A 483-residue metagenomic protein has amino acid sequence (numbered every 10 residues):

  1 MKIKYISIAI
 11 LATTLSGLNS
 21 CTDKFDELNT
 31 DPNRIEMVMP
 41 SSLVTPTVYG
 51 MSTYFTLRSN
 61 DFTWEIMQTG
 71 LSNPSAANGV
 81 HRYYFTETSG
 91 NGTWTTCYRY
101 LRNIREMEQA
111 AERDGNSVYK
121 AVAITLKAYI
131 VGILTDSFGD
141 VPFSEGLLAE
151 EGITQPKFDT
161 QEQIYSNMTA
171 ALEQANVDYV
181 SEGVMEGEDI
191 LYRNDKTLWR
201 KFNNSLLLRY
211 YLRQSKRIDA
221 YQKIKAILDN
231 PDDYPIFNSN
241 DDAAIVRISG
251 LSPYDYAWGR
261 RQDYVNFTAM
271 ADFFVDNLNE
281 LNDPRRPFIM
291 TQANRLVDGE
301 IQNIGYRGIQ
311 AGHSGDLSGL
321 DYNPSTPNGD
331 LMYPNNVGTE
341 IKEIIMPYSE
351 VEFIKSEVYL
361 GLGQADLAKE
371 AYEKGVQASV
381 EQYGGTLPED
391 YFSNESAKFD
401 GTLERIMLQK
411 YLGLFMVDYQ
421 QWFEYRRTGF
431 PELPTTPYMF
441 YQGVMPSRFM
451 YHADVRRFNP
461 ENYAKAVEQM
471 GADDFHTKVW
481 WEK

Functional and structural regions predicted by a protein language model:
M1-T30: Bacterial Sec-dependent N-terminal signal peptides
C21, D255-N282, R286-M290, I304 (+1 more regions): Long, intrinsically disordered, low-complexity segments
C21-S72, Y98, E106, A110-D114 (+2 more regions): Membrane-proximal, proline-rich intrinsically disordered regions
V38-S41, L71-G385, D400-L403: Structured, solvent-exposed acidic/aromatic patches
G50, Y54, I289-A293, A378 (+2 more regions): Structured loops at beta-to-helix junctions and adjacent beta-edge loops in soluble globular domains
